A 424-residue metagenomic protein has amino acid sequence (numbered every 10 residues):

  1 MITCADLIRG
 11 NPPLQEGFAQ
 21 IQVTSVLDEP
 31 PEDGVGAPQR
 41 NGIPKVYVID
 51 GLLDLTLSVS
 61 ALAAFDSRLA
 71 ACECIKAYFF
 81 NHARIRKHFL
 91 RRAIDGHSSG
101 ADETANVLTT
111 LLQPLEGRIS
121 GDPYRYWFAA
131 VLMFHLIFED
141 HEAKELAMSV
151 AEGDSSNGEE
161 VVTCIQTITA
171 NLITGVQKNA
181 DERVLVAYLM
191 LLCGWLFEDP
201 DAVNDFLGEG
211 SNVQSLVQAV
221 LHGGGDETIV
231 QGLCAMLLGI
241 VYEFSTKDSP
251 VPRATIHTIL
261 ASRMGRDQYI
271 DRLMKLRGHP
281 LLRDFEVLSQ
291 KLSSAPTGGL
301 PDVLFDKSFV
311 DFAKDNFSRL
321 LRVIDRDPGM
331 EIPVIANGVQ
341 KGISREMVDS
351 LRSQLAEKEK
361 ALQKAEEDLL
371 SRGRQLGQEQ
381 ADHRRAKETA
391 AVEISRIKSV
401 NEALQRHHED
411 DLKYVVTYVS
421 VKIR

Functional and structural regions predicted by a protein language model:
C4: Basic, glycine-/proline-tolerant helical and adjacent loop/strand elements that line or dock onto nucleic-acid
L7-G17, D28, I49-V421: Alpha-solenoid helical-repeat scaffold
S25-V26, P44: N-terminal low-complexity, charged segments
P31-A37: Fungal intrinsically disordered, low-complexity polar regions
E32, I43-P44, A63: Domain-length accessory/inserted modules outside core catalytic folds
P38-G42: Tandem-repeat/low-complexity and Cys-motif detector
